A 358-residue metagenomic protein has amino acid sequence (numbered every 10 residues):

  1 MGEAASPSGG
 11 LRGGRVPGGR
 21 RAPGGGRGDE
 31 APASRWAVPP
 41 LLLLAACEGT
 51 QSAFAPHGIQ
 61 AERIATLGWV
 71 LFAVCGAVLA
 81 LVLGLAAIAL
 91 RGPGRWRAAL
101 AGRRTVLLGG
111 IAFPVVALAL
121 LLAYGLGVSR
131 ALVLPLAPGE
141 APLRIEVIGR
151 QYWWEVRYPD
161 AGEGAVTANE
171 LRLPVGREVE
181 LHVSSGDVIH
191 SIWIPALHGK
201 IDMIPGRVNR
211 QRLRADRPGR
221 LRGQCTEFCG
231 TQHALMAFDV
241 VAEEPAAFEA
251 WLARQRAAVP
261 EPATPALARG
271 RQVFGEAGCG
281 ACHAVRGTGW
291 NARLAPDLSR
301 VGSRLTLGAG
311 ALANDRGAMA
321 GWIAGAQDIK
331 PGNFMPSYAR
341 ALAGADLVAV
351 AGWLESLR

Functional and structural regions predicted by a protein language model:
M1-G25: N-terminal secretory signal peptides that target proteins for export/translocation
G2-P7, D29-G49: N-terminal secretory/membrane targeting signals
E48-G68, L90-R293, G308-P331, S337-R340 (+1 more regions): Non-transmembrane, membrane-proximal soluble domains of secreted or membrane proteins
C75: Globin-like tetrapyrrole-binding proteins
L79-P93: Alpha-helical transmembrane segments
L298: "…together with the soluble PPM/PP2C metallo-phosphatase catalytic core" -> "…together with the soluble PPM/PP2C
L357-R358: Short, solvent-exposed mixed-charge patches
